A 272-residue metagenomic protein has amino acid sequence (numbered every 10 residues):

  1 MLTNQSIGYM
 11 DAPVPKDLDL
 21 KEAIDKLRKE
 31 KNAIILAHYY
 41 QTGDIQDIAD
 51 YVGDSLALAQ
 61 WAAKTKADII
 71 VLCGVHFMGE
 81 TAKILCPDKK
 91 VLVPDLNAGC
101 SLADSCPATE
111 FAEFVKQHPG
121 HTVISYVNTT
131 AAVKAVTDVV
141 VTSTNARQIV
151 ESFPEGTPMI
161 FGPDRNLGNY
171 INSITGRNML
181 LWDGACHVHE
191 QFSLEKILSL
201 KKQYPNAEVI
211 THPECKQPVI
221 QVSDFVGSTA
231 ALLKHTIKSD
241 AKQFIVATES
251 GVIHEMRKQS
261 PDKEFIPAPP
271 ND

Functional and structural regions predicted by a protein language model:
M1-V246, I253-D272: Active-site loop-to-helix "anion-binding N-cap" substructures in soluble metabolic enzymes
